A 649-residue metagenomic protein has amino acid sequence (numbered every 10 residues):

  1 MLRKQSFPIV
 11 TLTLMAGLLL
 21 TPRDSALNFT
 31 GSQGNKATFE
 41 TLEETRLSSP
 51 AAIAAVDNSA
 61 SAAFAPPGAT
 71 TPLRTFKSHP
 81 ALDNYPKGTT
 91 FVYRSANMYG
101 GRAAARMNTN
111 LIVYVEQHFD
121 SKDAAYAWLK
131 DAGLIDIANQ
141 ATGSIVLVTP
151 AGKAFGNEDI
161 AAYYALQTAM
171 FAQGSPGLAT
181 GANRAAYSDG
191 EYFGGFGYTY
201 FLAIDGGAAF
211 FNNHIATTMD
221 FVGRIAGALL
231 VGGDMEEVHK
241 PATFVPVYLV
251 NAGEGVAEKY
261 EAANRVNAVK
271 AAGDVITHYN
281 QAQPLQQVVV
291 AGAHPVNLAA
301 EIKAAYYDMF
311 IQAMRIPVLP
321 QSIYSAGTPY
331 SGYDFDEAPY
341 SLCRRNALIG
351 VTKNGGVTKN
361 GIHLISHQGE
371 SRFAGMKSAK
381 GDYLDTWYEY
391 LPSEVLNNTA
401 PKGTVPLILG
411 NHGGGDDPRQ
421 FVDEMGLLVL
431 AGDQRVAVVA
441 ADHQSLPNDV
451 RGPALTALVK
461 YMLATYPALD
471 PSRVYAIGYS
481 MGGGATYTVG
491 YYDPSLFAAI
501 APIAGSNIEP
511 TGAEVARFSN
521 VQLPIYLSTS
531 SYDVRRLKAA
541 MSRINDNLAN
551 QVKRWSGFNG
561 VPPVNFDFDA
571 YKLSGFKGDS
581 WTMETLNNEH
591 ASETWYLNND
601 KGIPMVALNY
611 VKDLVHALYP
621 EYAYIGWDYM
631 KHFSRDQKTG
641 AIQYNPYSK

Functional and structural regions predicted by a protein language model:
L2-I9: Bacterial N-terminal signal peptides that target proteins for export
A26-L111, Q140-S144, A151-G152, N157-A165 (+9 more regions): A domain-start/cap signature at the N-terminus of enzymes
R106-T109, Y114-N157, L396-D449, E509-P510: Short substrate-entry loop that stabilizes the transition state in hydrolases
M107-I112, A141-V146, G195-T199, F221-G227 (+10 more regions): Loop/turn elements at helix/coil->beta-strand transitions in domains of secreted/extracellular proteins
Y114-Q117, V231, N411, I503 (+1 more regions): Alpha/beta-hydrolase
A162-G197, L455-S472: Conserved acidic catalytic loop of the alpha/beta-hydrolase fold
G181-V245, S472-L523: Primarily recognizes the serine-hydrolase "nucleophile elbow" in alpha/beta-hydrolase and SGNH/GDSL folds
V222-Q283, A498-G602, D613-H616: The feature captures the conserved acid-bearing segment of alpha/beta-hydrolase catalytic domains
